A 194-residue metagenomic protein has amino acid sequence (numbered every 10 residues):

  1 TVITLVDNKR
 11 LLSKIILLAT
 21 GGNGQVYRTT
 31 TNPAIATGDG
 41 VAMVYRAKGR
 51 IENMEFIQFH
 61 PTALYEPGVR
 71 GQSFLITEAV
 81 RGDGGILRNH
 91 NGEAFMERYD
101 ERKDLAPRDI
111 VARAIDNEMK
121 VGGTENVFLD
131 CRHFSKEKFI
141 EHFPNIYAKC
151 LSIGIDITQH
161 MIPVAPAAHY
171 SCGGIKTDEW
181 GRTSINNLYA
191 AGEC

Functional and structural regions predicted by a protein language model:
D7-I15, T183-N187: Core beta-strand elements of the Rossmann-like FAD/NAD(P) dinucleotide-binding domain in flavoenzyme oxidoreductases
N8, Y27-I35, G71-L75, A106 (+2 more regions): Alpha-helix capping and helix-loop boundary segments enriched in small/acidic/polar residues
S13-I15, A19-G24, I155, C194: Glycine-/small-residue-rich beta->alpha transition segments that form the dinucleotide
L18-N32, M43: Flavin (primarily FAD) binding-site architecture
M43, G49-I162: An anion/pyrophosphate-binding glycine-rich loop and adjacent beta-alpha core in soluble alpha-beta enzymes
P144-Y189: FAD/FMN-dependent oxidoreductases across multiple families
